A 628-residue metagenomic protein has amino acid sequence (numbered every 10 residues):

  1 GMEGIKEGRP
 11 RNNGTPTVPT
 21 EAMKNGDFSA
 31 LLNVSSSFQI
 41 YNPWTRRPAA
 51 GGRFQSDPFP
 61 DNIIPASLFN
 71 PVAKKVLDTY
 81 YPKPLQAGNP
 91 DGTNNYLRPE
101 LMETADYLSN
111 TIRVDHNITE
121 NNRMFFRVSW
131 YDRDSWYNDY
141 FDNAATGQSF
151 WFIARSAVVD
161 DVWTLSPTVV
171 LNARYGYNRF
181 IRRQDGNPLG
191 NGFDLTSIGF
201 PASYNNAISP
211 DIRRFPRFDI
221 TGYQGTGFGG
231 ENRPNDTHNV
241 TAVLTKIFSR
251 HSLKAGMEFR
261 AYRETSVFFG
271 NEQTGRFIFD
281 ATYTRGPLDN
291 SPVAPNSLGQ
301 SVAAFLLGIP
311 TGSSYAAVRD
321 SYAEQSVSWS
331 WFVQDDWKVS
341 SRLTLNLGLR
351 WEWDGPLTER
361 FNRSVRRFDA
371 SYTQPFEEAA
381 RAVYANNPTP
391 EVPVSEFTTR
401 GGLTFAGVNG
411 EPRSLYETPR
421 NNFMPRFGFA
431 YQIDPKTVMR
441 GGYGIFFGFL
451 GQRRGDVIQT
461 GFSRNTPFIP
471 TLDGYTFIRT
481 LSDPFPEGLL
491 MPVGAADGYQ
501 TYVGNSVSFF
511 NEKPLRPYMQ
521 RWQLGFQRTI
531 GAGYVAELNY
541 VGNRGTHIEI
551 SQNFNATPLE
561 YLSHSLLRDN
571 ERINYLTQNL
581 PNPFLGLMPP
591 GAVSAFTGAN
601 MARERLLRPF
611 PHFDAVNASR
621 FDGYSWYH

Functional and structural regions predicted by a protein language model:
G1-H628: Short acidic-glycine motifs
